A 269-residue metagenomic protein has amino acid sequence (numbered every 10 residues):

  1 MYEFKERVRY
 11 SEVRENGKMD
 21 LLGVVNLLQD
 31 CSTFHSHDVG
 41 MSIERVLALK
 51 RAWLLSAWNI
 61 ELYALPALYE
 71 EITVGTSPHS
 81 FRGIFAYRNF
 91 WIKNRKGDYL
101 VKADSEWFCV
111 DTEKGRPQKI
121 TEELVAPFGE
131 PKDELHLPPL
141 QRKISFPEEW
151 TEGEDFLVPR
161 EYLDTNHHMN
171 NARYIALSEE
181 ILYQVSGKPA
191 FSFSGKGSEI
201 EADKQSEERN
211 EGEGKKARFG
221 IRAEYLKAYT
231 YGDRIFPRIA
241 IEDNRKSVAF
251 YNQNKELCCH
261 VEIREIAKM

Functional and structural regions predicted by a protein language model:
M1-L55, K102-D104, V110-G195, E199-D203 (+3 more regions): Hot-dog-fold acyl-thioester-processing enzymes
Y2-F4, N59-Q141, G195-E207, Y225-R234 (+1 more regions): HotDog/MaoC-like acyl-thioester-processing domains
